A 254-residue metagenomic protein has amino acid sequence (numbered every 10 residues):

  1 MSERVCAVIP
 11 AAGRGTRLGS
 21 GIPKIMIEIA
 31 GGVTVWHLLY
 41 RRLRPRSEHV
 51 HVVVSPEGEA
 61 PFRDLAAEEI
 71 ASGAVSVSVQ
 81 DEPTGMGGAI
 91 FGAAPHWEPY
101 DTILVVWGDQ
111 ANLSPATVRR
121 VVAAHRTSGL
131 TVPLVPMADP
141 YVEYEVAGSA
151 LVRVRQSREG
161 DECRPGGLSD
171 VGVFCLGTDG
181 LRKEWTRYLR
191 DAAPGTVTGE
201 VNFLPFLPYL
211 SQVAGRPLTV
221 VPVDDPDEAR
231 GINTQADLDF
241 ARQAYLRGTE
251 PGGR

Functional and structural regions predicted by a protein language model:
M1-I9, V33-V106, Q110-V118, A123: Conserved N-terminal catalytic core of the sugar/cofactor nucleotidyltransferase
E3, G167-R254: Conserved alpha/beta core of the MobA/IspD/sugar-nucleotide pyrophosphorylase nucleotidyltransferase superfamily
E3-A30: Glycine-rich N-terminal loop/short-helix segment of MobA-like nucleotidyltransferase
L18, P61-A66, V121, W185 (+2 more regions): Hydrophobic packing residues within well-ordered alpha-helices of enzyme cores
I25, A74-S76, A150-R153, P217-T219: Conserved beta-strand segments of alpha/beta enzyme cores
E48-H51, G129, D227-E228: Short active-site oxyanion
H51, I103, Q110, E143 (+2 more regions): A residue-level structural signature of the nucleotidyltransferase/glycosyltransferase Rossmann-like core
L113-T196, S211-A214: Conserved core of the sugar-phosphate nucleotidyltransferase
